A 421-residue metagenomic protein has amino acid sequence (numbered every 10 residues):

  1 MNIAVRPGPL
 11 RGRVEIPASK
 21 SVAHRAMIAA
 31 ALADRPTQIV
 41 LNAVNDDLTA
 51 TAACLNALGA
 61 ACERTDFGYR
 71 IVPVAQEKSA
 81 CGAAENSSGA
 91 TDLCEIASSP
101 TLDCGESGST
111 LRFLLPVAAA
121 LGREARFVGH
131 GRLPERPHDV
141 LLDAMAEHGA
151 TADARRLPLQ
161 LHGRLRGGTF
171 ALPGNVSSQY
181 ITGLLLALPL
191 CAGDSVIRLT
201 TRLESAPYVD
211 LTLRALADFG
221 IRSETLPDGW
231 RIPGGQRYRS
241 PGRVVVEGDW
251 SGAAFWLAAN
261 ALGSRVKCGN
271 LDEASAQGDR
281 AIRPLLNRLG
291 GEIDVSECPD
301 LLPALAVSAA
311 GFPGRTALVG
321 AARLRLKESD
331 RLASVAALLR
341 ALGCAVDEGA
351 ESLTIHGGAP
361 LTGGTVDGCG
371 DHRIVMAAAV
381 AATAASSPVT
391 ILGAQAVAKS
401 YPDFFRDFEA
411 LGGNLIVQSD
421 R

Functional and structural regions predicted by a protein language model:
M1-R421: Short, structured segments at the rim of ligand-binding sites
